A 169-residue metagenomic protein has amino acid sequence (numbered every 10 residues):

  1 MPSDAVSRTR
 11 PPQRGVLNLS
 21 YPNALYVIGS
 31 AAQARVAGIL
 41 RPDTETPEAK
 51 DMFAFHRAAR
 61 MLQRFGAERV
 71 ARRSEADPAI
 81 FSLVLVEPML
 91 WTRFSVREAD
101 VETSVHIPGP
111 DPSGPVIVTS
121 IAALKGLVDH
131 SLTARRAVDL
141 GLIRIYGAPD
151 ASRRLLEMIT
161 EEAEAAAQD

Functional and structural regions predicted by a protein language model:
M1-D169: Feature captures hydrophobic
